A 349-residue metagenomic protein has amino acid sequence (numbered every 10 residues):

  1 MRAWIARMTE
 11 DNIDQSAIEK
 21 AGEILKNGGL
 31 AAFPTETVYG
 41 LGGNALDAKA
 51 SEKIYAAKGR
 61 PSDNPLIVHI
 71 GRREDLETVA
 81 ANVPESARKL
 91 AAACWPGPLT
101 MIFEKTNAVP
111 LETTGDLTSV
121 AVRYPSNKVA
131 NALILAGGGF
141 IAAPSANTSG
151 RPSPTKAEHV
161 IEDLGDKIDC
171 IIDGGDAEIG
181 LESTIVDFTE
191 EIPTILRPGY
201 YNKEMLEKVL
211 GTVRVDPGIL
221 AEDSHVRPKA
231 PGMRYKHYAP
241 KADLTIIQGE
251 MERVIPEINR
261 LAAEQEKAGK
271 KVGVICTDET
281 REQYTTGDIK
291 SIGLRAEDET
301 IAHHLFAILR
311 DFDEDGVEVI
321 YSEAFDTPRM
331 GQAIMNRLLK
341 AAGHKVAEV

Functional and structural regions predicted by a protein language model:
M1-V349: Active-site-adjacent structural elements in enzyme catalytic cores
